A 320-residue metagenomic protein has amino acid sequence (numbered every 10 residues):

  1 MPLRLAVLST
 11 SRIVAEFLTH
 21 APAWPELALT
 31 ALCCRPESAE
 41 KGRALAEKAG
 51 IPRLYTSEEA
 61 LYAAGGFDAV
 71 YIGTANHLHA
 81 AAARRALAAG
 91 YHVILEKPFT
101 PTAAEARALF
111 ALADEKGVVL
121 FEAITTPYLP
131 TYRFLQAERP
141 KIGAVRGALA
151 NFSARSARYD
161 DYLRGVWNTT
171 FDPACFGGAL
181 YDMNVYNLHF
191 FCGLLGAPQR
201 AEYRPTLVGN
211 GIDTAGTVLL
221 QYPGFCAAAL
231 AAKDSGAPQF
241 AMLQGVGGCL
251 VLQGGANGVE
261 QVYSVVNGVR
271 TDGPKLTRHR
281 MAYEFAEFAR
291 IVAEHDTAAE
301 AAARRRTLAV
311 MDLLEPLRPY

Functional and structural regions predicted by a protein language model:
M1, A69-Y71, R107, E287-Y320: C-terminal helix-rich "cap/oligomerization" subdomain common to oxidoreductases
M1-A49: N-terminal Rossmann-like dinucleotide-binding module
S38, A49-F110: Beta-loop-alpha module in the N-terminal Rossmann-like domain of NAD(P)-dependent dehydrogenases, especially those
Y55, L95-E96, L120-E122, L252: Hydrophobic residues in well-ordered beta-strands that form the structural core
A108-T126, R146: Rossmann-fold dehydrogenase core element
L129-Q199: Predominantly a Rossmann-like dinucleotide-binding segment in NAD(P)-dependent oxidoreductases
M183, N187-N257, A286-H295: Contiguous beta-strand/loop segments that form the cofactor/metal-binding neighborhood of enzyme cores
K275-A286, A302: Active-site loop of classical SDR/Rossmann-like NAD(P)-dependent oxidoreductases, centered on the catalytic Tyr-X3-Lys
